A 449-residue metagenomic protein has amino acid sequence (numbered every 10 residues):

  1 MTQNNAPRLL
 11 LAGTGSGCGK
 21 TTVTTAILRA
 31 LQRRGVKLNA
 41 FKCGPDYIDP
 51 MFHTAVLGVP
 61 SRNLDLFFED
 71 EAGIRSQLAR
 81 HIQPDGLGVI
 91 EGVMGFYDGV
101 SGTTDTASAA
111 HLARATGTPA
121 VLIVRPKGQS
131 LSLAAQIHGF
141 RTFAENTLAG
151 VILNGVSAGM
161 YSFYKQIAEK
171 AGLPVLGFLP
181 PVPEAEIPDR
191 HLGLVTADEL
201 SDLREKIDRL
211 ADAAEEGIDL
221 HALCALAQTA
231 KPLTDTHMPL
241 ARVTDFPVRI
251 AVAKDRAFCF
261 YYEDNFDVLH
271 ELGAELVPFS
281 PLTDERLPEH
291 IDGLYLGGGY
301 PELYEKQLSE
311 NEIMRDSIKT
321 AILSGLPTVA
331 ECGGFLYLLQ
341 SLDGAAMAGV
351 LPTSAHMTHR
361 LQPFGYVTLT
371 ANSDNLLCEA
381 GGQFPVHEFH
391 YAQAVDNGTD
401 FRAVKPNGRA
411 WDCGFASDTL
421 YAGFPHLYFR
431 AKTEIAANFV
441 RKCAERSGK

Functional and structural regions predicted by a protein language model:
T2-T22, L28-T116, V124-T147, A158-S162: ATP-dependent carboxylate-amine ligase catalytic core
N4-P7, V243-R249: A short, charged/proline- and glycine-enriched loop that marks the coil->beta-strand transition at the N-terminal
L10, V89-E91, V121-I123, I152 (+2 more regions): Structural motif
K42, V175-P183, E275-T283: Beta-strand->loop->alpha-helix junctions that form or flank phosphate-binding loops in nucleotide-handling enzymes
A113, T244-F246, F258-V268, E275 (+2 more regions): C-terminal and late-domain segments of enzyme folds
S130-R242: Internal gly/pro-rich beta-alpha loop/helix module that stabilizes soluble enzyme cofactors or their anionic handles
F246-E312, D316-A321: Phosphate-binding active sites in nucleotide-utilizing proteins
P301-L376: Cysteine-nucleophile active-site neighborhood
